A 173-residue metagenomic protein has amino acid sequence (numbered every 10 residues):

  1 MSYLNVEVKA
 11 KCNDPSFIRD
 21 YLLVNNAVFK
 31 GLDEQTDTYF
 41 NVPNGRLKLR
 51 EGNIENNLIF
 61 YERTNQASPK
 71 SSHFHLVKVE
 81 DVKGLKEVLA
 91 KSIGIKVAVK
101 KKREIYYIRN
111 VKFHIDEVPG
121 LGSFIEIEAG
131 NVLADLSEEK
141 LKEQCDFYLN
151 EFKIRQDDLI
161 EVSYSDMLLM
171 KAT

Functional and structural regions predicted by a protein language model:
M1-N110, F152-T173: N-terminal strand-loop-strand beta-hairpin
S68-H73, I125-E126, L136-E138: A short, polar/proline- and glycine-enriched secondary-structure boundary/capping micro-motif
I95-D135: Conserved, surface-exposed functional patches that form binding/active-site neighborhoods
S137-I160: Mixed-charge, glycine-accented linear interaction segment located at domain edges/termini
